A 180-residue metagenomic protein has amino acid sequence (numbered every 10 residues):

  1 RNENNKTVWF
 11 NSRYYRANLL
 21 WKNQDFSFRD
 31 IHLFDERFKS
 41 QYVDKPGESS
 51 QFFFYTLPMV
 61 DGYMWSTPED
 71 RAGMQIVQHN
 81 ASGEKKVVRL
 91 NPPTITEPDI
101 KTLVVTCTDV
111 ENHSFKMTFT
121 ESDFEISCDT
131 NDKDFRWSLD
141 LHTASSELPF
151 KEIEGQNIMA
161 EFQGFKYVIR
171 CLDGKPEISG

Functional and structural regions predicted by a protein language model:
R1-G180: Terminal accessory/targeting
